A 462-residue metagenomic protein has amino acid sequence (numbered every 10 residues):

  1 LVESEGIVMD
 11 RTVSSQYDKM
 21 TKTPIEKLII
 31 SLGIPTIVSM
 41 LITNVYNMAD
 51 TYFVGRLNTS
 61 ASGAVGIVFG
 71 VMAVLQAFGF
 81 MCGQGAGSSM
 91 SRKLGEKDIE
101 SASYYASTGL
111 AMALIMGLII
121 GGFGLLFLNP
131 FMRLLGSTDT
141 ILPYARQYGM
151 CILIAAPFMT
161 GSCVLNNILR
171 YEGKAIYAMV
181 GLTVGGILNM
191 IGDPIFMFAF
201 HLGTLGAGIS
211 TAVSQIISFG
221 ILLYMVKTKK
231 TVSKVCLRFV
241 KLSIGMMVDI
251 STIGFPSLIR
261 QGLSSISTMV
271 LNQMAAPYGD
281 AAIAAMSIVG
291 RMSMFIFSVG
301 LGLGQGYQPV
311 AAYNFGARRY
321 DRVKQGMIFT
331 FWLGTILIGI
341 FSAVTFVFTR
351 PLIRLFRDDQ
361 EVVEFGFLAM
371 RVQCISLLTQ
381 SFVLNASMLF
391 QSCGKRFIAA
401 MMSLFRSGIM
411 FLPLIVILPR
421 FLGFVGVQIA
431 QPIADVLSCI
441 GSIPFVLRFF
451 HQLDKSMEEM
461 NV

Functional and structural regions predicted by a protein language model:
L1-G33, M90-P157, A199-F255, A311-S376 (+1 more regions): Short alpha-helical transmembrane segments in multi-pass integral membrane proteins
K22, E26-V45, A49, V71-F78 (+7 more regions): Residue-level signal for short hydrophobic patches within transmembrane helices of multi-pass membrane transporters
S31-N47, C151, G185, S214-S218 (+4 more regions): Transmembrane helical elements of multi-pass membrane transporters/channels
M40-N44, A77, G117, G121 (+11 more regions): Residue-level hotspots within the lipid-embedded alpha helices of multi-pass solute transporters
L41, V45-G63, M132-D139, I195-T204 (+4 more regions): Helix-terminus/linker motif at the lipid-water interface of multi-pass membrane proteins
S62-G122, M159-A178, A285-T349, Q380-M402: Small-residue-rich hydrophobic transmembrane alpha-helices
V74-A77, N189-P194, F219-L223, F295-S298 (+4 more regions): Hydrophobic transmembrane alpha-helices of multi-pass small-molecule transporters
G83, I152-R170, A178-N189, A207-G220 (+4 more regions): Short runs within selected transmembrane alpha-helices of multi-pass transporters and secretion channels
